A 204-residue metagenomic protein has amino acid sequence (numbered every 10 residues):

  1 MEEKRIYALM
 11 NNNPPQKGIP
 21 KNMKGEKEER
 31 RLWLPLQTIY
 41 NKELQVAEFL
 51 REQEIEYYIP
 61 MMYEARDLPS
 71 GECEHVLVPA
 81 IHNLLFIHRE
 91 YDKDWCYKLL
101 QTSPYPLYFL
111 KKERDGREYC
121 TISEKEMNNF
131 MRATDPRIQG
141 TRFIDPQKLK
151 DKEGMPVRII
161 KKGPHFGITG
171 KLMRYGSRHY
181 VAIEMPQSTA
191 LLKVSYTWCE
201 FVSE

Functional and structural regions predicted by a protein language model:
E2-E153, H165, K171-Y175, Y180-S203: Acidic-enriched and Gly/Ser
M155-R158: Generic structural signal for buried aliphatic residues
I160-G163: Short, surface-exposed secondary-structure boundary micro-motifs
